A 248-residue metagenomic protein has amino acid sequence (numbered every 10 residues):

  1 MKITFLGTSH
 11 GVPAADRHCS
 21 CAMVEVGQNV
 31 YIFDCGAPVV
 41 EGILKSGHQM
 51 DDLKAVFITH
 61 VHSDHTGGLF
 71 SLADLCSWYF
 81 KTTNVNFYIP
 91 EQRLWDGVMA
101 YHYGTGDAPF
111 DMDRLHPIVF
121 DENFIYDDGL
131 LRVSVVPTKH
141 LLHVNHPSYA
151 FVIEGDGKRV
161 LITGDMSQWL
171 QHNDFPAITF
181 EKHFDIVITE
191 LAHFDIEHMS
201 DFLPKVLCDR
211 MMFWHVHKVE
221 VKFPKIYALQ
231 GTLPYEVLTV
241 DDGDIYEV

Functional and structural regions predicted by a protein language model:
M1-H48, P117-N173, D242-V248: Core dinuclear metal-dependent hydrolase active-site scaffold
K2, N29, N84-N86, R159 (+2 more regions): Residues at the starts of beta-strands that form the adenosine-phosphate
I32-G36, K54-D64, I89-P90, L161-M166 (+3 more regions): Active-site neighborhood of phospho(di)ester-bond hydrolases with catalytic His/Asp-centered motifs
P38-Y88, I178, K182-I188: Active-site metal-binding motif and surrounding structural segment of the metallo-beta-lactamase
H48-D51, D113, G129-L131, K182 (+1 more regions): Structured loop/turn residues at beta-strand edges in well-structured enzyme cores
K81-V85, E91-V119: Active-site neighborhood of divalent metal-dependent phosphoester bond hydrolases
G106-M112, I125-Y126, F180, L229-T232: Short, conserved catalytic or adaptor-binding loops enriched in Gly and charged residues
Q171-I186, F194-V248: Binuclear metal-ion centers of metallo-dependent hydrolases, dominated by the metallo-beta-lactamase
